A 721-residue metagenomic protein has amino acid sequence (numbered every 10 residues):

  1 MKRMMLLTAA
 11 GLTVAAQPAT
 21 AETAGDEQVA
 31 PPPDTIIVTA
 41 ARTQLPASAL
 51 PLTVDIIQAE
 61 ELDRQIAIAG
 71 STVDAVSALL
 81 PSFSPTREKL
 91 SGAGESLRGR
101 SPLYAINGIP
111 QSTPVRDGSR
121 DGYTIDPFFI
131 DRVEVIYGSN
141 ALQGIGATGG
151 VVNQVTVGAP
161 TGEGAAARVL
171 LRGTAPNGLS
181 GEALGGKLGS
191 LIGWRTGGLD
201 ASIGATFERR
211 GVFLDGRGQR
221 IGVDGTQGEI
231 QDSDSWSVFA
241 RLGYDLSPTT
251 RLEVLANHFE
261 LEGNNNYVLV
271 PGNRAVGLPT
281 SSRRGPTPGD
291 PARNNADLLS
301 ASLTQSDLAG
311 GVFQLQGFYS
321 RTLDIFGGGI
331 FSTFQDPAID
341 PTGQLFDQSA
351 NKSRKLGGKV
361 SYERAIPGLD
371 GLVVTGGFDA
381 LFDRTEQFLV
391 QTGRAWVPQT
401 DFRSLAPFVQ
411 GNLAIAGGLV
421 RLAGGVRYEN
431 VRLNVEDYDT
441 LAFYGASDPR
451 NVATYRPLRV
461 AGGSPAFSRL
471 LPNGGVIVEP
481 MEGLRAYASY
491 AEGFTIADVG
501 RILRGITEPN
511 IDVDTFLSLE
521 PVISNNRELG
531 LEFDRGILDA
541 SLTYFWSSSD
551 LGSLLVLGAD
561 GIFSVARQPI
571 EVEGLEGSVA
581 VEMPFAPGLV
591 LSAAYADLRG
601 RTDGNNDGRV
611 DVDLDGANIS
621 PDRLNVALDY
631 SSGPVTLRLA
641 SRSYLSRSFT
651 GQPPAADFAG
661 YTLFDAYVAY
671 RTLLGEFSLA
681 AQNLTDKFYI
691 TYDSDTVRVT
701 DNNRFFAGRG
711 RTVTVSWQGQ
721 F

Functional and structural regions predicted by a protein language model:
T39, V73-T113, Y137: Extracytoplasmic beta-strand/coil segments of soluble accessory domains associated with Gram-negative outer-membrane
I109-S139, S190, L269: Short acidic/polar hinge/loop motifs at secondary-structure boundaries that mediate gating or recognition
I125-L170, Q720: A beta-strand signature from Gram-negative outer-membrane beta-barrel systems, especially the internal plug domain
L170, E363, V374, L381 (+5 more regions): Gram-negative outer-membrane beta-barrel transporters
S180-D215, Q219-N266, N295-S300, S306 (+3 more regions): Transmembrane beta-barrel wall of Gram-negative outer-membrane proteins
E229-S235, T249-A301, T322-S332, P337-K352 (+1 more regions): Flexible loop and strand-edge segments within Gram-negative outer membrane beta-barrel domains
D245-S247, G371-T375, D379-L381, A395-S548 (+3 more regions): Structural signature of Gram-negative outer-membrane beta-barrels, strongest in the C-terminal barrel of TonB-dependent
S302-S306, V312-F331, E479, R485-A491 (+5 more regions): Membrane-embedded beta-barrel scaffold of Gram-negative outer-membrane proteins
